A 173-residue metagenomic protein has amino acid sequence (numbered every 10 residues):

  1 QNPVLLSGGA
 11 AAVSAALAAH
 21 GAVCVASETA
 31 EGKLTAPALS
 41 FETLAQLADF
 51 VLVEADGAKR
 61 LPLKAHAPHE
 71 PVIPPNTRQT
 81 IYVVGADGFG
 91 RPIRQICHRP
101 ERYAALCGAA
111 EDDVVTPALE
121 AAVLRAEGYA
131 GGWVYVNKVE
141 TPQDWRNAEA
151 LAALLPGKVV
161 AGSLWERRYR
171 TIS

Functional and structural regions predicted by a protein language model:
Q1-E28: N-terminal phosphate/diphosphate-binding loop that engages ATP/GTP or pyrophosphate donors across diverse enzyme folds
Q1-L5, F50, G57, H69: Short intrinsically disordered, low-complexity coil segments enriched in acidic
H20-V23, Q46-V51, Q79: Loop/turn-to-beta-strand initiation segments
A26, V53-D56: Short His-Asn-centered micro-motif
G32-P37, F41-Q46, D56-K158, S163-R168 (+1 more regions): Conserved catalytic-core segment of NTP-binding enzymes
